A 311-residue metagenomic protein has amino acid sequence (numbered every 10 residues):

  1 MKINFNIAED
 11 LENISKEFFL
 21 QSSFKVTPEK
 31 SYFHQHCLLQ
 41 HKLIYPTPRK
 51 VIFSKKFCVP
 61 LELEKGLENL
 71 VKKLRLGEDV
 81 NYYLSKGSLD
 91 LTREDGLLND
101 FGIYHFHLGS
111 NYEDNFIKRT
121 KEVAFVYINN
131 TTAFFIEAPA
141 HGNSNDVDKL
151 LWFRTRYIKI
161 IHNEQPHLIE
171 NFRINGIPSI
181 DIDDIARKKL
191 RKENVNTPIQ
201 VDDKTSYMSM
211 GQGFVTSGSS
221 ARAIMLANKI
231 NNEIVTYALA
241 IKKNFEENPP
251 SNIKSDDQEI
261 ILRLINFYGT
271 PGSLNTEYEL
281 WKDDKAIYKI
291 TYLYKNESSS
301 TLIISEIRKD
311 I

Functional and structural regions predicted by a protein language model:
M1-E113: N-terminal leader/presequence-like segments
K2, N6, L11, F24-Y45 (+4 more regions): Preference for solvent-exposed, low-hydrophobicity sequence contexts
G87-F172: Internal, hydrophobic cores of structured domains that mediate oligomerization or house catalytic pockets within large
